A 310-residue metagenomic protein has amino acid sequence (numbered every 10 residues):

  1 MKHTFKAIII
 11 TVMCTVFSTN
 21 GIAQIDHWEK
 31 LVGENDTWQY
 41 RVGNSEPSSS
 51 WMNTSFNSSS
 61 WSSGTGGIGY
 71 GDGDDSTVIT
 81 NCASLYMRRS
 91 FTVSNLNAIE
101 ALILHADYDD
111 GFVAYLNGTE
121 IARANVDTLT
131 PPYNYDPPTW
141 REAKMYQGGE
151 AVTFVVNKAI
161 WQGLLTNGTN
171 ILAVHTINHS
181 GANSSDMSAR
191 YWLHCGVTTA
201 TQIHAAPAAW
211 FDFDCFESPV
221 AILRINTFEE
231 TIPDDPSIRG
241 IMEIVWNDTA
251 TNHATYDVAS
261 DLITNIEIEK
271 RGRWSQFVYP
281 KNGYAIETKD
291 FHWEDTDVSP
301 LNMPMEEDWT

Functional and structural regions predicted by a protein language model:
M1-I9, C14: Bacterial N-terminal signal peptides that target proteins for export
Q24-S55, D212-P219: GGW-centered surface loops in extracellular recognition modules
W38, W61, F91, N97-G118 (+1 more regions): Aromatic-lined ligand-binding clefts that engage carbohydrates, nucleic acids, or primary amines
T54-S90: Surface-exposed, low-complexity/disordered Ser/Thr/Gly/Pro/Asn-rich loops and linkers
R88-A98, A159-G163: Extracellular and analogous surface-interaction loops
D127, T139-F211: An acidic-aromatic loop/edge-strand motif
M187-T310: Phosphate-handling architecture centered on phosphoinositide signaling
